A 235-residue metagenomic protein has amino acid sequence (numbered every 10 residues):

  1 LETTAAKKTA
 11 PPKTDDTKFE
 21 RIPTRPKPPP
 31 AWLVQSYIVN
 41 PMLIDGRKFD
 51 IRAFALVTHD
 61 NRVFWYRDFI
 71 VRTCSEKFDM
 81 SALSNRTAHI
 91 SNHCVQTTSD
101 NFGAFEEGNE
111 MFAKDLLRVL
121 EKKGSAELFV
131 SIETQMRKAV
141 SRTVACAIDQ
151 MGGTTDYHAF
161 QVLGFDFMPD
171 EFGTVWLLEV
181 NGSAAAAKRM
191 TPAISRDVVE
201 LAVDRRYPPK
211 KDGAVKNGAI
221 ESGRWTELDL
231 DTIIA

Functional and structural regions predicted by a protein language model:
L1-V162, E171-F172, N181, T191-G213 (+3 more regions): Catalytic core of tubulin tyrosine ligase-like
F165-F167: Hydrophobic residue at the +6 position relative to the catalytic HRD Asp in the kinase catalytic loop
V175: Conserved tryptophan-centered aromatic signature that marks the ligand-binding surface of SH3 and related Trp-rich
S183-A185: A short acidic/small-residue loop/turn micro-motif
A187-R189: Cytochrome P450 core scaffold surrounding the K-helix E-X-X-R motif and the conserved "meander" helix-loop region
